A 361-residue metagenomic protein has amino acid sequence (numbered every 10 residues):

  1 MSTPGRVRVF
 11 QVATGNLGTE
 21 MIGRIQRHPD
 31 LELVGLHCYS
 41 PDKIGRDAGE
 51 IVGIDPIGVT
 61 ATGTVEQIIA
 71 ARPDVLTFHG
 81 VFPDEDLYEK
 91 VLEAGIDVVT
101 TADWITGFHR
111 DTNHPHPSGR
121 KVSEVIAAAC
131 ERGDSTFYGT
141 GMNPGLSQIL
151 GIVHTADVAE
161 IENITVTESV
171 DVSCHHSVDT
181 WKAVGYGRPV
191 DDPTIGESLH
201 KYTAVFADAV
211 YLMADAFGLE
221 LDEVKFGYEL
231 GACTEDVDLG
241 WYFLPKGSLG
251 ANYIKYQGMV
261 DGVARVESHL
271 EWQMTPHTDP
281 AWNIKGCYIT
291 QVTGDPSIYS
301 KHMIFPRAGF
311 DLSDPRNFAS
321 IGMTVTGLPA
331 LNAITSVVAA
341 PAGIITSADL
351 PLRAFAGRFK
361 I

Functional and structural regions predicted by a protein language model:
M1-A94, G218: N-terminal glycine-/serine-/threonine-rich beta1-alpha1-beta2 phosphate-ribose binding loop of Rossmann-like
R8, V12-A13, A156-T290, S320: Active-site-lining helix/loop region of Rossmann-like oxidoreductase modules
V12, N16, E20, G63 (+9 more regions): Conserved active-site and cofactor/substrate-binding residues in soluble primary-metabolism enzymes
Y39-P41, A102-T106, M142-N143, S169: Short, ordered loop/turn segments at secondary-structure junctions
D97-V99: A short hydrophobic/small-residue beta-strand
D103-S135: Rossmann-fold NAD(P)-binding glycine/threonine-rich loop
A127-E162, S169, D314, F318-G327 (+1 more regions): Adenosine-phosphate binding glycine-rich loop
G240-I361: C-terminal active-site/capping subdomain that shapes the small-molecule cofactor and substrate pocket of enzyme
